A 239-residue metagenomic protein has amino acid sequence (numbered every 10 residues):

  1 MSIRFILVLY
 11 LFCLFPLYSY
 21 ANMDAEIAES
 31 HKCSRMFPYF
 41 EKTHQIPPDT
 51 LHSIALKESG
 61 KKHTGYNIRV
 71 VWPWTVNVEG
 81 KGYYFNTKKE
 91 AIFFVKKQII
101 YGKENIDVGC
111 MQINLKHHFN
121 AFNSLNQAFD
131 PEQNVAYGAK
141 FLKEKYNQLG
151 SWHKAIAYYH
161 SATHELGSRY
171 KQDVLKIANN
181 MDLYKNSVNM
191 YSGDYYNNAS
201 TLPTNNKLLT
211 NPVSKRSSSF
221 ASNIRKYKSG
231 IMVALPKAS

Functional and structural regions predicted by a protein language model:
M1-I46, Q172, K176-S239: N-terminal secretory targeting signals
N22-Y184: Catalytic glycan-binding domains that act on GlcNAc-containing polysaccharides
